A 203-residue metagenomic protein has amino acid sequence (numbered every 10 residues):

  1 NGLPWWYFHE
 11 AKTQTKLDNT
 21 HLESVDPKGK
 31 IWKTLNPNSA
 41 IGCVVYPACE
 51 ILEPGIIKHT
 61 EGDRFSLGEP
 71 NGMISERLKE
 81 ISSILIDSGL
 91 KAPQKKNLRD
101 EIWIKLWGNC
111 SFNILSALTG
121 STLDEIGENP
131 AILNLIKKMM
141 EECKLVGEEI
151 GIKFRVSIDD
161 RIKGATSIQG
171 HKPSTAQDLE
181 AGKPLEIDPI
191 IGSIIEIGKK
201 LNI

Functional and structural regions predicted by a protein language model:
N1-L52: Rossmann-like NAD(P)(H) cofactor-binding subdomain of soluble oxidoreductases
Y7-D18, I56-E69, T119-I126, H171-A181: Helix-loop-beta segment of a Rossmann-like dinucleotide-binding subdomain
T15, S24, I41, I51 (+11 more regions): Generic preference for well-ordered secondary structure
N19-T20, M73, L135, E186: Residues that cap or flank secondary-structure elements
W32-K105, C110, I114-R155: Internal alpha-helical scaffold of NAD(P)-dependent oxidoreductase catalytic cores
E125, L133-I203: NAD(P)-dependent Rossmann-like dehydrogenase/reductase catalytic/cofactor-binding core
